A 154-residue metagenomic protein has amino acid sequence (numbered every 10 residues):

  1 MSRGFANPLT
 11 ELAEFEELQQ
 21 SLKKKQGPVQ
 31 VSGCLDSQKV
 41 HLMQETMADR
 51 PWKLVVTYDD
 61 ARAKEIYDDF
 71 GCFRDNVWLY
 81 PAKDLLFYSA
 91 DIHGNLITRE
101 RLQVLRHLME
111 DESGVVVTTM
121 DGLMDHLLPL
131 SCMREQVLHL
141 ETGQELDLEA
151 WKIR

Functional and structural regions predicted by a protein language model:
M1-R154: ASCE RecA-like P-loop NTPase motor cores that couple ATP hydrolysis to mechanical translocation on nucleic acids
